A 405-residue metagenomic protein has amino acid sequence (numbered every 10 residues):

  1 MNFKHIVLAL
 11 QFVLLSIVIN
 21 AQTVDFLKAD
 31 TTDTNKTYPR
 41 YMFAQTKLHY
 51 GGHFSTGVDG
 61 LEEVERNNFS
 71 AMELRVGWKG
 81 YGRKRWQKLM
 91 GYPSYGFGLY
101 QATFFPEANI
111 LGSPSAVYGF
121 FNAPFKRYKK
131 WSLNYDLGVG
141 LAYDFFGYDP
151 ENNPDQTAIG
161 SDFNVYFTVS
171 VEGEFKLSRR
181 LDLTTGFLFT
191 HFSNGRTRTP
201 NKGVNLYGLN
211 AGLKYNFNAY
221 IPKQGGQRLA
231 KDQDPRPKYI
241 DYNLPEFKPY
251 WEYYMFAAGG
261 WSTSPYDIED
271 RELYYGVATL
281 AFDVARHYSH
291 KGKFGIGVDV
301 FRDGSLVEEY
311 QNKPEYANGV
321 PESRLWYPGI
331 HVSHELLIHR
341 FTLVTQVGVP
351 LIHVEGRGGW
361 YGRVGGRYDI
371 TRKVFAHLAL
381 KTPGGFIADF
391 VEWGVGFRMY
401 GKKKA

Functional and structural regions predicted by a protein language model:
M1-M42, W131-L133, F175, L181 (+4 more regions): Bacterial Sec-dependent N-terminal signal peptides
M42-T46, P93-F97, W131-V139, L183-T185 (+8 more regions): Transmembrane beta-strands of outer-membrane beta-barrel proteins
T46, L74-W78, G119-A123, L137-L141 (+10 more regions): Residues on the lipid-exposed face of transmembrane beta-strands in outer-membrane beta-barrel proteins
L48-F54, W78-G80, L99-F105, V139-G147 (+8 more regions): Transmembrane beta-strands of outer-membrane beta-barrel pores
V58-E62, P106-E107, G147-A158, Y266-R271 (+1 more regions): Flexible, solvent-exposed loop segments that connect beta-strands
R66-N67, F105-P114, K129, R196-T199 (+5 more regions): Solvent-exposed loop/turn segments connecting transmembrane beta-strands in outer-membrane beta-barrel proteins
R83-W86, K129-L133, F175, R179-L183 (+5 more regions): Repeated loop/turn-to-beta-strand initiation elements of outer-membrane beta-barrel proteins
N205-D232, A388-A405: Outer-membrane beta-barrel "beta-signal"
